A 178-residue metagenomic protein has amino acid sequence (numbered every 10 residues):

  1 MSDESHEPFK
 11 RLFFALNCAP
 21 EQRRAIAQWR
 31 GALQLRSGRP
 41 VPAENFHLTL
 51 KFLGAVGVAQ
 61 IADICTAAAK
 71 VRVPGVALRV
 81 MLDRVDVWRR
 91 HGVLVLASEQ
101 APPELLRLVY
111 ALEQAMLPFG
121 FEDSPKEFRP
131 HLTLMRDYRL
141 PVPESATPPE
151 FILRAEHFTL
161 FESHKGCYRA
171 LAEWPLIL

Functional and structural regions predicted by a protein language model:
M1-L178: Histidine-dependent nucleotide/RNA phosphoesterase domain, centered on the 2H-phosphoesterase fold with its duplicated
